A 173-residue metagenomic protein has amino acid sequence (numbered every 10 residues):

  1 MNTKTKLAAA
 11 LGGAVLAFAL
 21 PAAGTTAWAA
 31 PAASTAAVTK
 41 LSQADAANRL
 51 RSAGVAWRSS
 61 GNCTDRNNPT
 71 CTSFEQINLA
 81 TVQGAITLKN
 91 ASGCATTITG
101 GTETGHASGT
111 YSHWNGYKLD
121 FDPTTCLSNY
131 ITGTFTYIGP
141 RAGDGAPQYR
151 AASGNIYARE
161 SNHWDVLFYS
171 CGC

Functional and structural regions predicted by a protein language model:
M1-A29: Secretory targeting and sorting signals
K6, D45, Y130-G133: Exposed alpha-helical structural elements
P31-G54, N155-C173: Extracellular low-complexity, O-glycosylation-prone Ser/Thr/Pro/Gly-rich "stalks" and linkers flanking catalytic
T35-G93: Active-site acidic/histidine clusters and adjacent loop/turn architecture that either coordinate catalytic ions
Q83-G116: Active-site-adjacent substructure of cysteine-protease-like catalytic cores
T110-C173: Catalytic cores and adjacent binding grooves of peptidoglycan-active enzymes
